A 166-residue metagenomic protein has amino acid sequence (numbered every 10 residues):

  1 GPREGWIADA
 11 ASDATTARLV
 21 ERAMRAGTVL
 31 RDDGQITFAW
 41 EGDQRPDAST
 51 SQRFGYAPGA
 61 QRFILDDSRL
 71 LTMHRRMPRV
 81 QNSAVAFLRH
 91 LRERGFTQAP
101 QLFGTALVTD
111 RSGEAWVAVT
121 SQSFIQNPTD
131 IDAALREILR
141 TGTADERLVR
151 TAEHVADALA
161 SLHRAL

Functional and structural regions predicted by a protein language model:
G1-L166: Conserved ATP-binding subdomain of kinase catalytic cores across diverse folds
